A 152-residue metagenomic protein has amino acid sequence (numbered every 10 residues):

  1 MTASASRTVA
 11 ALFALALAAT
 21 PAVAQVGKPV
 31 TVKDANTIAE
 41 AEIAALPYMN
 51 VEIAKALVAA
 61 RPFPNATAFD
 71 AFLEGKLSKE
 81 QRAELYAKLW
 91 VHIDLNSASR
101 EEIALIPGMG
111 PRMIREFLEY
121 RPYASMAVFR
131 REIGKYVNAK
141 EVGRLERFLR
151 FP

Functional and structural regions predicted by a protein language model:
M1-L12: Bacterial N-terminal signal peptides that target proteins for export
A10-T20: Bacterial N-terminal signal peptides
A18-L105, I114, R144, R150-P152: Long, highly charged, low-complexity intrinsically disordered interaction regions that mediate electrostatic DNA/RNA
N65-A66, A124-M126: Short, charged, surface-exposed loops that flank catalytic or proteolytic processing sites
F69-L73, V128-I133: Short, tandemly repeated low-complexity microdomains enriched for cysteine and small residues
P111, R115-R121, A127, E141-P152: A basic, often C-terminal nucleic-acid-binding module that engages the phosphate backbone, implemented in DNA
E132-K140: Short, exposed beta-strand-loop hairpins at the edges of beta-sheets in extracellular/periplasmic proteins
